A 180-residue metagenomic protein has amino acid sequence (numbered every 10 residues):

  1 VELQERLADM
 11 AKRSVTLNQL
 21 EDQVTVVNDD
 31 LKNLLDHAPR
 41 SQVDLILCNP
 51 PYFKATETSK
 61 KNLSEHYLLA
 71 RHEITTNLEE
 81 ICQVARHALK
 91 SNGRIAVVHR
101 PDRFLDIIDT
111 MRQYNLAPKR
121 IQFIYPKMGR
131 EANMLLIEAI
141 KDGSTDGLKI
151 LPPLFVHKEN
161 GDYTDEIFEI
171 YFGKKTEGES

Functional and structural regions predicted by a protein language model:
V1-C48, F53-K60: Conserved SAM/SAH cofactor-binding pocket of Class I
E2, E73, E138: Acidic-residue sensor for enzyme active/binding pockets
R13-L17, H87, K141: Charged/polar positions on well-ordered alpha helices
P50-E80: Mobile active-site "lid"/loop adjacent to the S-adenosyl-L-methionine
F53, Y114, D142: Phosphate/oxyanion-binding loops and surfaces in catalytic or ligand/nucleic-acid-binding neighborhoods
I74-P126, R130-A132, L136: Conserved Class I SAM-dependent methyltransferase catalytic core
E131-S180: SAM/dcSAM-binding transferase cores
